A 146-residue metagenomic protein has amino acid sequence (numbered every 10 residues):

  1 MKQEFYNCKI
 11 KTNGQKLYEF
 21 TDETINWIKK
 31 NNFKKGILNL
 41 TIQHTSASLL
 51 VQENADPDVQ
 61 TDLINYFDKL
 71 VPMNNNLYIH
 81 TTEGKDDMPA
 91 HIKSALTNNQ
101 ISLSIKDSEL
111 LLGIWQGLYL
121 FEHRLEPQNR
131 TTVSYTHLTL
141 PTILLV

Functional and structural regions predicted by a protein language model:
K2-T12: Short amphipathic
K16-L63: Active-site beta-strand/loop microenvironment that shapes enzyme catalytic pockets
P57-N75: Gly/Ser/Thr-rich active-site loops/lids in small-molecule metabolic enzymes that frequently grip phosphoryl groups
L70-D107: Mid-chain, well-packed structural core segment of small domains
G113-H123: Low-complexity, intrinsically disordered Gly/Pro/Thr-rich segments
W115, P127-Y135: C-terminal binding/interaction regions
T136-T142: Conserved small/polar residues in nucleotide/adenosyl-binding loops
